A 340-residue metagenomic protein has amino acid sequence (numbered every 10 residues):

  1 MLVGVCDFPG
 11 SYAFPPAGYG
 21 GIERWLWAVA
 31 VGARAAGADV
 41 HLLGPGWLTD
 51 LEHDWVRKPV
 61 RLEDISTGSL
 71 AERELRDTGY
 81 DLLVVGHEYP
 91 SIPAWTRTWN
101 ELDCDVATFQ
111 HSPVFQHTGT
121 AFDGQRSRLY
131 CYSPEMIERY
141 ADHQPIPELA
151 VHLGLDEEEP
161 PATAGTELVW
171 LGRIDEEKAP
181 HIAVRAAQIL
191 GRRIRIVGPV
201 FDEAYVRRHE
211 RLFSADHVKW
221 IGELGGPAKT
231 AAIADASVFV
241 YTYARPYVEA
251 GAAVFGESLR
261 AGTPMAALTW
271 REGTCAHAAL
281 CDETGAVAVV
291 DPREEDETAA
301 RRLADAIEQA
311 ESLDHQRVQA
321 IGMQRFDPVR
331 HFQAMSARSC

Functional and structural regions predicted by a protein language model:
P15, Y243-G256, L268-H277: Nucleotide-sugar-dependent
L62, R293-C340: A charged, aromatic-enriched C-terminal amphipathic alpha-helix characteristic of glycosyltransferases across folds
V85-P90, Q110: Short His-centered aromatic/hydrophobic patch
D105-Q116, Q125-E159: Donor nucleotide-sugar binding/catalytic pocket of nucleotide-sugar-dependent glycosyltransferases
Y130, I146-V197: Conserved donor-binding/catalytic core segment of Leloir-type glycosyltransferases
G198, R207-P227: Nucleotide-activated donor-binding/catalytic signature segment of Leloir-type glycosyltransferases, i.e., the conserved
A234-A250, T263: Acidic donor-binding loop of glycosyltransferase active sites
T274-A306: Change "using UDP/GDP/dTDP sugars" to "using nucleotide sugars
